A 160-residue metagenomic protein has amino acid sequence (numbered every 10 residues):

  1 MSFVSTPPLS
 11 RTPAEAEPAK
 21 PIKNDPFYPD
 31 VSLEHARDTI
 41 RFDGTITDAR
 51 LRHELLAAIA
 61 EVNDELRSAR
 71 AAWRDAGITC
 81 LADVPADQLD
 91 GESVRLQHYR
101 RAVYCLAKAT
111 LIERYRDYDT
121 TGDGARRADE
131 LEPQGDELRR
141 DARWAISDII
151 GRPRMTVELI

Functional and structural regions predicted by a protein language model:
M1-V84, W144-I160: Conserved short "hinge" loops at termini or chain/domain junctions
R37-D43, V84-E92, R127-L131: Charged, low-complexity surface segments at secondary-structure and domain boundaries
E61-S68, D90, A109-D117: Amphipathic alpha-helical interaction surfaces
D75-Y99: Short, exposed interaction segments that mediate macromolecular assembly or regulatory contacts
R95-I160: Short loop/turn elements at secondary-structure junctions
